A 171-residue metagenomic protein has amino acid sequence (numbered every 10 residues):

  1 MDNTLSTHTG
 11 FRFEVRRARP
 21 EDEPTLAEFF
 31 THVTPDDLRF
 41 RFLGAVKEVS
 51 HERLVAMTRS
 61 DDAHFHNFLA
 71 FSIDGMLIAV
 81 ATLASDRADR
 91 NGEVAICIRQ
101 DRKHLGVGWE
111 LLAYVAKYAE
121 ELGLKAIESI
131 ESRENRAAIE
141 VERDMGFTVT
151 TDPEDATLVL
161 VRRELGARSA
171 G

Functional and structural regions predicted by a protein language model:
M1-G171: Long, contiguous binding/interaction regions
